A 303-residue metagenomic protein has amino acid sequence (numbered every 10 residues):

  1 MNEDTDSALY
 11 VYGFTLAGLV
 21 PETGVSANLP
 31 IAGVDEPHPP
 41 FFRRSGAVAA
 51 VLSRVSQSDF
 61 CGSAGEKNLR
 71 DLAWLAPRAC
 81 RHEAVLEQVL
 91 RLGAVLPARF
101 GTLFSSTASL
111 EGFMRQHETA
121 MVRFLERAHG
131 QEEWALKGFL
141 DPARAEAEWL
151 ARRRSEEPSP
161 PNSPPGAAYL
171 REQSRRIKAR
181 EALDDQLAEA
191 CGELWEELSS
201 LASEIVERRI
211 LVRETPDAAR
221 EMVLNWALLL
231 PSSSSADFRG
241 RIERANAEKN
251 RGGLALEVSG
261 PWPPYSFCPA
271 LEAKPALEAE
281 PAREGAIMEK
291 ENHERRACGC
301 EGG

Functional and structural regions predicted by a protein language model:
M1-G303: An interfacial alpha-helical scaffold signature
